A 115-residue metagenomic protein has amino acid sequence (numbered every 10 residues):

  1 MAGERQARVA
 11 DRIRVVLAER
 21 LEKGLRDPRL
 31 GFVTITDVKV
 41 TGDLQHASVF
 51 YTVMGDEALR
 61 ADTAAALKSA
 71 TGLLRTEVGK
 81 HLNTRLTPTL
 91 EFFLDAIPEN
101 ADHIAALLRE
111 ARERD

Functional and structural regions predicted by a protein language model:
M1-A47, T52-D115: Charge-rich, low-complexity N-terminal segments
